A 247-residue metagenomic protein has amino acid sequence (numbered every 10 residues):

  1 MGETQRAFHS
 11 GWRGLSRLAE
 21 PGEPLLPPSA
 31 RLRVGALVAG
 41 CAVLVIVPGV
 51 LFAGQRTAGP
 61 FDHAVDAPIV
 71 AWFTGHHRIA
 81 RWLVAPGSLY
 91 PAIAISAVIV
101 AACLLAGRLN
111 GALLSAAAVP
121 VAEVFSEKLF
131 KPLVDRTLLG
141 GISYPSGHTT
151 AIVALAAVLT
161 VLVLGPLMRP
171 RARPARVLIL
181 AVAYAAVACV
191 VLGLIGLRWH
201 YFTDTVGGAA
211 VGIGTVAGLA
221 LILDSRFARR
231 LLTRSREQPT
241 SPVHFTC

Functional and structural regions predicted by a protein language model:
M1-P91, I95, K131-L138, T246: N-terminal transmembrane-helix/juxtamembrane module of multi-pass inner/ER membrane proteins
S16-L32, A101-L109, T160-M168, G218-D224: Structural signal for the C-terminal ends of transmembrane alpha-helices and the immediately following loop
R33-V43, S96-A122: Interfacial segments of alpha-helical transmembrane regions
V47-G49, P120-L129, Y184-I195: Aromatic-anchored segments of alpha-helical transmembrane domains
A80-G87, L114, A172-A181: Short, amphipathic, aromatic/basic-enriched membrane-interface segments that mark the entry/exit of transmembrane
V84-G107, A157, V163: Hydrophobic alpha-helical transmembrane segments
L113-S143: Hydrophobic alpha-helical transmembrane segments of integral membrane proteins
R136-P145, T149-C247: Membrane-embedded catalytic cores of phosphoryl/pyrophosphoryl-handling enzymes
